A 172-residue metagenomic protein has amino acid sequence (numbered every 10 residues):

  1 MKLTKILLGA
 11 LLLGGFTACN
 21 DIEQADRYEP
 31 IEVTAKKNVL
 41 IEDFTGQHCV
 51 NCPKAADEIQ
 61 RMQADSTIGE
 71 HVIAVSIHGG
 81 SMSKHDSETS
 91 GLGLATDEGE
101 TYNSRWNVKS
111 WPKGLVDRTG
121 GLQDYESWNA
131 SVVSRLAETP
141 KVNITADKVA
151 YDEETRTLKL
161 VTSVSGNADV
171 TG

Functional and structural regions predicted by a protein language model:
L3-L40, V50: Bacterial Sec-dependent N-terminal signal peptides
A18-I31, V133-G172: Non-globular targeting/processing and membrane-anchoring segments
L40-D43, I73-H78, P112-D117: Structural recognition of the beta-strand scaffold that forms the well-ordered cores of secreted hydrolase catalytic
F44-E58: Conserved redox-active cysteine motifs that mediate thiol-disulfide chemistry, especially di-cysteine Cys-X(1-2)-Cys
K54, Q60-I68, T119: Sec-exported extracytoplasmic/periplasmic mature domains
A56-Q60, G99, N129: Extracytoplasmic/secreted envelope proteins and their assembly/folding machinery, especially bacterial periplasmic
I68-D97: Thiol-based oxidoreductase modules, predominantly thioredoxin-like and allied folds used for disulfide exchange
T101, V108-N143: Non-catalytic, surface beta->alpha helical segment in thiol-disulfide oxidoreductase systems
